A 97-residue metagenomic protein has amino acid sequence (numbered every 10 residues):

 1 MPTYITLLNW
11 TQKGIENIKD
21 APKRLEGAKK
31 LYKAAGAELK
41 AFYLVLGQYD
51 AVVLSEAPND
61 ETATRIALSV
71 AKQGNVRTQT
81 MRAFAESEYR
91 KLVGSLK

Functional and structural regions predicted by a protein language model:
M1-K97: A compositional/biophysical signature of low hydrophobicity enriched in polar/charged and small residues
